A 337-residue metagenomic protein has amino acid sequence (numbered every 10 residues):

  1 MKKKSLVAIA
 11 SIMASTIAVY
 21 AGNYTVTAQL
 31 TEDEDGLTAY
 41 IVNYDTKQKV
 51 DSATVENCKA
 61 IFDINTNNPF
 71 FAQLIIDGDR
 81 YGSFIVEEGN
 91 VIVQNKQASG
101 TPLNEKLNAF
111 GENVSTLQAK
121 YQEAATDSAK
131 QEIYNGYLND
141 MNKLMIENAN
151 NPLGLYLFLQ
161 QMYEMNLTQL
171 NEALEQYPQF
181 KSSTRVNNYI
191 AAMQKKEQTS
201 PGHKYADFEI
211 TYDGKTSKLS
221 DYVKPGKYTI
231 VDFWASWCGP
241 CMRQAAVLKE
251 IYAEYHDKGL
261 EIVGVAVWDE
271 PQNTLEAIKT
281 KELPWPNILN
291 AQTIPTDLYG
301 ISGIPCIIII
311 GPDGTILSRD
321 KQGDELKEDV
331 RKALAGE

Functional and structural regions predicted by a protein language model:
M1-A28, E337: Bacterial Sec-dependent N-terminal signal peptides
Y20-K143: A non-transmembrane, solvent-exposed segment enriched in polar/low-complexity residues
I41-N43, N57, Y81, V91-N104 (+1 more regions): N-terminal targeting signals for export/organelle localization
N188-D221, R331-G336: N-terminal "domain-start" segment that seeds a small globular fold
G226-T229, F233-W237, G303: Short pre-active-site segment immediately N-terminal to redox-active cysteine/selenocysteine motifs in thiol-based
F233-E250: Conserved redox-active cysteine motifs that mediate thiol-disulfide chemistry, especially di-cysteine Cys-X(1-2)-Cys
K258-N273, E282-T293: Thiol-based oxidoreductase modules, predominantly thioredoxin-like and allied folds used for disulfide exchange
A277-L283, N290-A335: Thiol/disulfide oxidoreductase modules built on the thioredoxin-like
